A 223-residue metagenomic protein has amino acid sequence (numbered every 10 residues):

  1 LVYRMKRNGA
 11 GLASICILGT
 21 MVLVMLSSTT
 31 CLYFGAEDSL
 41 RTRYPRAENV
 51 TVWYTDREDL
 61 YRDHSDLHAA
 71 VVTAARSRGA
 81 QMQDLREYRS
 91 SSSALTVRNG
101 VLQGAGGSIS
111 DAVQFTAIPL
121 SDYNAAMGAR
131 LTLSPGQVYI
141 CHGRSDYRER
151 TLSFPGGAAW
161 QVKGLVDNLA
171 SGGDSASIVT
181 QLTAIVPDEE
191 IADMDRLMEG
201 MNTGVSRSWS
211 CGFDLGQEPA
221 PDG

Functional and structural regions predicted by a protein language model:
L1, S27-S28, E58-D59: Alpha-helix boundary/capping detector
V2-G19, F34: Feature of multi-pass inner-membrane transport and sensor proteins that recognizes transmembrane helices together
M5, G19, L23, P187-D188 (+1 more regions): Alpha-helix initiation/capping motif
M5, G9, L23, S27 (+2 more regions): Alpha-helix capping/termination and helix-coil
T20-R46: Alpha-helical transmembrane segments
L40-G223: Basic-flanked hydrophobic alpha-helices used for secretion and membrane insertion
